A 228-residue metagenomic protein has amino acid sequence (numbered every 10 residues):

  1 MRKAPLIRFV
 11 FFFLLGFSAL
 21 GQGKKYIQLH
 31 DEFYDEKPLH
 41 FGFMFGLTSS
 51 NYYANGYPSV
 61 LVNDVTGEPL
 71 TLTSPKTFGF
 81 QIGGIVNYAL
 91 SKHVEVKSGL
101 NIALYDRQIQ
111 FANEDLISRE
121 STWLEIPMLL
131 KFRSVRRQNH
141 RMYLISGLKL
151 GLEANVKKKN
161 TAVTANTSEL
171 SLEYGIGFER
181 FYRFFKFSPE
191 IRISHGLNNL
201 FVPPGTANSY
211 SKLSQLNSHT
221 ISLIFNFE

Functional and structural regions predicted by a protein language model:
M1-Y26, F227-E228: Bacterial Sec-dependent N-terminal signal peptides
G21-P75, E228: Short glycine/proline- and aromatic-enriched beta-strand/turn motifs that initiate or cap beta-hairpins
K25-Q28, T167-E169, G177-E228: Predominantly the C-terminal beta-signal and adjacent terminal strand-loop region of outer-membrane beta-barrel
Q28-H30, G67-L72, A112-I117, K158-T164 (+1 more regions): Extracellular loop and loop/strand-boundary signature of outer-membrane beta-barrel proteins
D31, F43-L47, F80-Y88, L100-I102 (+5 more regions): Residues on the lipid-exposed face of transmembrane beta-strands in outer-membrane beta-barrel proteins
K37-F41, K76-F80, E120-I126, H140 (+2 more regions): Residues that define the transmembrane beta-barrel architecture of outer-membrane proteins
N51, H93-V96, Q138, F184-F187: Repeated loop/turn-to-beta-strand initiation elements of outer-membrane beta-barrel proteins
A54-V60, Q108-D115, N155-A162, L200-T206: Outer-membrane beta-barrel translocator domains and adjoining extracellular loop/strand segments of Gram-negative
